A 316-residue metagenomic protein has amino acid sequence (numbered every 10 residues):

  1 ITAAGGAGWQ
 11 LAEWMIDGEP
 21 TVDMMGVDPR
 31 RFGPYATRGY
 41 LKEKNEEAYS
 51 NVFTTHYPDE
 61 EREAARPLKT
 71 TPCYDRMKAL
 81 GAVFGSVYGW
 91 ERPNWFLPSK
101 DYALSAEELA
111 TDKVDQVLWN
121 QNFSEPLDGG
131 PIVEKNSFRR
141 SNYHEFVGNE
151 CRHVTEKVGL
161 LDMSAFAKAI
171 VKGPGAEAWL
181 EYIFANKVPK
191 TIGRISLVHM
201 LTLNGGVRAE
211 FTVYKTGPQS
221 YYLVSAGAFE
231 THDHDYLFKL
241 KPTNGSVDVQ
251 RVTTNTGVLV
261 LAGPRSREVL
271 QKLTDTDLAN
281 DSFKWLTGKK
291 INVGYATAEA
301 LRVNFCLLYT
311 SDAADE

Functional and structural regions predicted by a protein language model:
I1: Short FAD-binding loop at a beta-strand-to-alpha-helix junction that anchors the flavin cofactor in diverse
A4-D23: Internal hydrophobic alpha-helix adjacent to the cofactor/substrate pocket in enzyme cavities
V22-S311: Glycine/proline-enriched, intrinsically flexible loops and inter-domain linkers
D312-E316: A short, hydrophobic C-terminal helix/tail in secreted or cell-surface proteins
